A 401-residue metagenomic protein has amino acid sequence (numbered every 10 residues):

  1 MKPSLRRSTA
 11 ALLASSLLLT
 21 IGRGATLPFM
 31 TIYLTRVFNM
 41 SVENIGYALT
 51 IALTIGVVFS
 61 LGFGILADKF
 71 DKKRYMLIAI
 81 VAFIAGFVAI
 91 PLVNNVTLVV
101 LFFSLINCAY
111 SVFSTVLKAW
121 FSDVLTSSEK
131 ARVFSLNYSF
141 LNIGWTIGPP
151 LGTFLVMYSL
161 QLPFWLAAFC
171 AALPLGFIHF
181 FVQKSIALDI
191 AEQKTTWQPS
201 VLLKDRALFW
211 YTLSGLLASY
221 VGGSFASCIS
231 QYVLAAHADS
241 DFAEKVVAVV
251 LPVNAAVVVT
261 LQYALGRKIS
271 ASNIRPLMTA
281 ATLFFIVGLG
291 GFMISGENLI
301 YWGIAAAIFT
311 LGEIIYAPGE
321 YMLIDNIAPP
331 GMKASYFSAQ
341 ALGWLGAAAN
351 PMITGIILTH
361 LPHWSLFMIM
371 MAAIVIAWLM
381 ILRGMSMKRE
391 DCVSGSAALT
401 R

Functional and structural regions predicted by a protein language model:
M1-R6, S185-L213, L399: Juxtamembrane intracellular "pre-TM" segments in multi-pass secondary transporters
F29-E43, S227-V247: Short amphipathic helix-loop junctions that connect adjacent transmembrane helices in Major Facilitator Superfamily/SLC
L53-L61, W145-T146, A255-Y263, A347-M352: Residue-level signature of mid-helix packing/kink "hotspots" within the transmembrane helices of 12-pass Major
S60-D71, L261-I274, L358: Helix-to-loop junctions at the C-terminal end of transmembrane segments in multipass secondary transporters
R74-A89, P276-G291: Structural signature of the two symmetry-related core transmembrane helices
S104-L141: Cytoplasmic helix-loop-helix junction between adjacent transmembrane helices in 12-TM secondary transporters
P163-F180, F367-R383: Symmetry-related core transmembrane helices of the 12-TM Major Facilitator Superfamily/SLC fold
G331-H360: A late C-terminal transmembrane helix in Major Facilitator Superfamily
